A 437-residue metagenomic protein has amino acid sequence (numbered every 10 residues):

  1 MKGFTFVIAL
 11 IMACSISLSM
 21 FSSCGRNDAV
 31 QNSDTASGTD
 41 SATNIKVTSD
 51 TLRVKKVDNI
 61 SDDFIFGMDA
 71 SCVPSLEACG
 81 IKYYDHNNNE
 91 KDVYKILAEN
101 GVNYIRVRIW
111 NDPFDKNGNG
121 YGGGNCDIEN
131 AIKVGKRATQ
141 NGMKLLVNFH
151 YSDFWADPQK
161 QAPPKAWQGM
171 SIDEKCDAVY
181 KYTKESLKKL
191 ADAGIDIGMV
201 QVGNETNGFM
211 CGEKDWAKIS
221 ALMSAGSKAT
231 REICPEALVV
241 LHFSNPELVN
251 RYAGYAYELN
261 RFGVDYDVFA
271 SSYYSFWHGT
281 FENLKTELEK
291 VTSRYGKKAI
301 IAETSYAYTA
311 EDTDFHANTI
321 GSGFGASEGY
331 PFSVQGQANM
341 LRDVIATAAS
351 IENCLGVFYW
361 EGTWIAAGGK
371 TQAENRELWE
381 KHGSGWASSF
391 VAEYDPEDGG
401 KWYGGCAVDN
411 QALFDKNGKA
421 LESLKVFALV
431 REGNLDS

Functional and structural regions predicted by a protein language model:
M20-S23: C-terminal motif of bacterial Sec signal peptides marking the signal peptidase cleavage site
G38-V102: N-terminal carbohydrate-binding accessory modules
M68, L97, N148, V200 (+4 more regions): Conserved, mostly hydrophobic/aromatic
G80-A98, V179-K189, V249-L259, M340-V344: Short, acidic/polar
N89-A156, W216-V240, F281-R294: Aromatic-lined substrate-binding rim segments of carbohydrate-active enzymes
K91-Y94, C234-L238, G254-G325, Q335-G336 (+1 more regions): Glycoside hydrolase catalytic-domain groove-lining segments
G120, C126-N130, A156-N260, V264 (+2 more regions): Active-site cleft segment of glycoside hydrolase catalytic domains centered on the general acid/base Glu
K290, E311-S322, A326, P331-R342 (+2 more regions): Aromatic-rich peripheral "rim/lid" segments of glycoside hydrolase catalytic domains that contact and position glycan
